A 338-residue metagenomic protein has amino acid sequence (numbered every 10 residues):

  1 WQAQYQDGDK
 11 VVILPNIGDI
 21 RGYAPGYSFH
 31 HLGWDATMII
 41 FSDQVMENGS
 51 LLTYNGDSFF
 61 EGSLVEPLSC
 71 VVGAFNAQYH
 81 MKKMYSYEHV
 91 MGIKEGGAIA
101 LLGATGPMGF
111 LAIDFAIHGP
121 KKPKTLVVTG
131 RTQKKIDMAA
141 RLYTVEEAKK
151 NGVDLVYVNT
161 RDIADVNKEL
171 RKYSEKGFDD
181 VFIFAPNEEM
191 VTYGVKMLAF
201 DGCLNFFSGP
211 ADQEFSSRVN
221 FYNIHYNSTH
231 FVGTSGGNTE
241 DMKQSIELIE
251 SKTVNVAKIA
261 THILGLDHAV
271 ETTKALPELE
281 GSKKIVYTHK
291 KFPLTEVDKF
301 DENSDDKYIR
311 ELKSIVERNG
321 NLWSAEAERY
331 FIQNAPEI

Functional and structural regions predicted by a protein language model:
Q6-D9: Structural motif
L14-G96: NAD(P)H dinucleotide-binding glycine-rich loop of Rossmann-like/cofactor-binding domains, especially the beta1-alpha1
C70, P107-M108: Hydrophobic/small residue at the entry helix of a nucleotide-binding pocket
K82, E88, R161-R171, K176 (+2 more regions): C-terminal hydrophobic helical "lid"/dimerization subdomain of Rossmann-like NAD(P)H-dependent oxidoreductases
E95-G96, L102, I113-M190: Adenosine-nucleotide cofactor-binding segment
K124, G202-C203: Glycine-centered, small-residue-biased loops immediately flanking beta-strands in adenine/cofactor-binding cores
E188-T192, K196, S208-S228, M242: Rossmann-fold NAD(P)-binding glycine/threonine-rich loop
L198-F200: Helix-to-beta-strand junctions that scaffold the AdoMet/dcAdoMet cofactor pocket in Class I SAM-dependent enzymes
